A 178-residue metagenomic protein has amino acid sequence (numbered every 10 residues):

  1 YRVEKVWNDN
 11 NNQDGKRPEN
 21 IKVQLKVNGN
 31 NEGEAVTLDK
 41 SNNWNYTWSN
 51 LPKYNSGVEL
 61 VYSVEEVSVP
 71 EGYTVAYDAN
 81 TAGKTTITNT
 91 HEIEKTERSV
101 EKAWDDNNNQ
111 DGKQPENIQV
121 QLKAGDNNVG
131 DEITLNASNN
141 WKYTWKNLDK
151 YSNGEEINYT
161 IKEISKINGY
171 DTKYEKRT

Functional and structural regions predicted by a protein language model:
Y1-T178: Solvent-exposed loop/turn and edge beta-strand elements of beta-rich ligand-binding domains
